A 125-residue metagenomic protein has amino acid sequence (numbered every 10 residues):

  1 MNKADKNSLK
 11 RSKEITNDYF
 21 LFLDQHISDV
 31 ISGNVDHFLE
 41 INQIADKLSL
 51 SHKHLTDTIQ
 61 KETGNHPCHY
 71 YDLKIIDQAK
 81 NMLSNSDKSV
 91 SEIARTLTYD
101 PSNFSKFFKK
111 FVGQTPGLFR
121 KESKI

Functional and structural regions predicted by a protein language model:
M1-S12, T56: Basic, amphipathic alpha-helix used for nucleic-acid engagement in HTH/winged-helix/SANT-Myb modules and analogous
N2, S49-K53, Q78: Short C-terminal domain-edge/linker segments immediately following a structured domain
K10-L48, H69-D87: A short, Lys/Arg-enriched amphipathic alpha-helix from helix-turn-helix/homeodomain DNA-binding modules
N42-Y70, A94-L118: Basic/polar phosphate-binding segments, predominantly the helix-turn-helix DNA-binding elements of transcriptional
E62-Y99, E122-I125: Terminal helix-turn-helix DNA-binding modules in bacterial transcription factors
